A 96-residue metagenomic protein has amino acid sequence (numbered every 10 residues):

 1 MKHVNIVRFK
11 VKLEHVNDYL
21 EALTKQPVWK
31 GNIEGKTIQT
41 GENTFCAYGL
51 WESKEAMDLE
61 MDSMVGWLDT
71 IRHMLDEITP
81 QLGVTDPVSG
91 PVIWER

Functional and structural regions predicted by a protein language model:
V4-F9, C46-Y48: Active-site-flanking beta-strand signature of metal-NTP-handling nucleotidyl enzymes and homologous cyclase-like
R8-Y19: Short, surface-exposed ligand-recognition loops at beta-strand->loop->(often short) alpha-helix junctions that present
V11-L13, S53, W94: Non-catalytic surface loops within mature trypsin-like serine protease
V16-D18, T44, A56-D58: Intrinsically disordered, low-complexity acidic/polar segments
K25-I38, L50-D86: An amphipathic, aromatic/His-enriched active-site/gating alpha helix that lines ligand/cofactor pockets
V88-R96: Catalytic "initiation/cleavage/transfer" segments centered on a nucleophilic residue and adjacent nucleic-acid-engaging
